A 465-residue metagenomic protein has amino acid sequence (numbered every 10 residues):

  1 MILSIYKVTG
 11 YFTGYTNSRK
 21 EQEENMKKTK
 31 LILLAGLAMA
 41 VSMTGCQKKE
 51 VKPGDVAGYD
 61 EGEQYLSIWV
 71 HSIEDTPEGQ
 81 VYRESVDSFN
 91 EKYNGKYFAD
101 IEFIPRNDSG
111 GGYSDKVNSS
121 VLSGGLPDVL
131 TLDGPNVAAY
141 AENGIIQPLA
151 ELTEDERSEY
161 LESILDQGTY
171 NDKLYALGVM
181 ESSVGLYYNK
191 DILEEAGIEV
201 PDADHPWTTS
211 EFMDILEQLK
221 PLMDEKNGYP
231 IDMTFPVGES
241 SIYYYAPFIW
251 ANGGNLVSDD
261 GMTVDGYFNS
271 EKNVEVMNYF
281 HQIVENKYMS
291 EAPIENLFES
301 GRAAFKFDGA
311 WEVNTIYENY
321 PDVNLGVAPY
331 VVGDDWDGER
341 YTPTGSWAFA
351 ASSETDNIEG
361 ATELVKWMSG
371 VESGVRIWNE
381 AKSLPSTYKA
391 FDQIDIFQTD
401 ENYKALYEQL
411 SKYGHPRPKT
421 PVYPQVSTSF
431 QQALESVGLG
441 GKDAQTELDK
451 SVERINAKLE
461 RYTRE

Functional and structural regions predicted by a protein language model:
I2-Y6, Y11-R19, T29-L34, C46-A139 (+11 more regions): Conserved N-terminal structural module of periplasmic/extracytoplasmic solute-binding proteins
C46, Q167-G168, P321, A328 (+3 more regions): Long, aromatic- and glycine/proline-rich binding clefts that accommodate carbohydrate-like moieties
W69-H71, E78, S85-V86, I242-P247 (+1 more regions): Extracytoplasmic/periplasmic substrate-binding proteins
S120-L132, I145-Q147, K226, S300-D308 (+1 more regions): Alpha-to-beta junction loops
L132-G185, S210, I215, N227 (+5 more regions): Hinge/lid segment of periplasmic solute-binding proteins
M213-Q218, G254-N255, D259-E291: Glycine-centered hinge/linker elements that transmit conformational signals in sensory and ligand-binding systems
V365-T387: Periplasmic-binding protein-like
